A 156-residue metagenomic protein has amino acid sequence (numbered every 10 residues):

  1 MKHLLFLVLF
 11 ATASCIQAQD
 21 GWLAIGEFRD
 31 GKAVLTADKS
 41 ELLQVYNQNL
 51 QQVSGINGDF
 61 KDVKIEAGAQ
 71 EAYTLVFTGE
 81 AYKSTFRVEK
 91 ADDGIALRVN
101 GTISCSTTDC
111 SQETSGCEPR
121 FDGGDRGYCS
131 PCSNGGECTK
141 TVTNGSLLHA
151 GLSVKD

Functional and structural regions predicted by a protein language model:
M1-G21: Bacterial Sec-dependent N-terminal signal peptides
A18-S104, L147-D156: N-terminal propeptides/leader regions of secreted preproproteins that are proteolytically removed before maturation
R87-D156: Mature secreted bioactive peptide module from preproproteins
